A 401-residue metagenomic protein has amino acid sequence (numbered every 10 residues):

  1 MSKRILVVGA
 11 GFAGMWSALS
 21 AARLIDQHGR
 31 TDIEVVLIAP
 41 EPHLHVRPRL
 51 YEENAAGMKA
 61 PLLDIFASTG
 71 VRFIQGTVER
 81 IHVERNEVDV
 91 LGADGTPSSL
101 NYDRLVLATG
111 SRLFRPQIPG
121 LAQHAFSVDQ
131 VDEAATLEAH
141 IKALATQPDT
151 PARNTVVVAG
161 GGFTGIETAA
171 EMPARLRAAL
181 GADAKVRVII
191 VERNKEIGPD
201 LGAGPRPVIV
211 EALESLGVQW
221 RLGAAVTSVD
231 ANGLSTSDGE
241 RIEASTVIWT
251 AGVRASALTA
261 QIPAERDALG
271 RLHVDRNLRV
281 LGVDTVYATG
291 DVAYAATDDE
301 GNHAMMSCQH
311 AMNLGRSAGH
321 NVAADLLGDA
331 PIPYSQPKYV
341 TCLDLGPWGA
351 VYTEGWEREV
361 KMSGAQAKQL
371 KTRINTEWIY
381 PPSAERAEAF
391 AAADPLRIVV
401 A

Functional and structural regions predicted by a protein language model:
M1-Q75, E167-D200, I248: Beta1-alpha1 glycine-rich phosphate/pyrophosphate-binding loop at the start of Rossmann-like nucleotide-binding domains
A18, A174-R177, Q309-Q336: Internal hydrophobic alpha-helix adjacent to the cofactor/substrate pocket in enzyme cavities
I33-V36, Q147-D149, I189, D299-A304 (+1 more regions): Active-site-proximal substrate-binding core of FAD-dependent oxidoreductases
E34, T69, F73-R85, A174-R276 (+2 more regions): A Rossmann-like FAD-binding core segment of flavoenzymes
V71-T155, I248: FAD-binding core/adjacent interface of flavoenzyme oxidoreductases
Q123-T150, L234-S235, R241-N313: FAD-site-proximal beta/loop scaffold in flavoenzymes
E138-V186: Rossmann-like NAD(P)H-binding beta-loop-alpha module
P347-A401: C-terminal auxiliary extensions adjacent to catalytic cores
